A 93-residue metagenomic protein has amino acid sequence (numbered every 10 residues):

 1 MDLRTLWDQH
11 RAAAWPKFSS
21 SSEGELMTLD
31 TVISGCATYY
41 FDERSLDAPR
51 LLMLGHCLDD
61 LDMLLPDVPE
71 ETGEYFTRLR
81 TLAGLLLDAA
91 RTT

Functional and structural regions predicted by a protein language model:
W7-Q9: Short helix-onset patch at the extreme N-terminus, typifying the N->h transition of secretory signal peptides
R11-D59: Amphipathic alpha-helical interaction modules
D30, G55-L58, D62, T77-R80 (+1 more regions): Generic structural concept
Y39-R44, L61-V68, A90-T93: Secondary-structure edge/capping motif, primarily at the C-terminal ends of alpha-helices and the immediately following
V68-T93: Amphipathic alpha-helical binding modules
